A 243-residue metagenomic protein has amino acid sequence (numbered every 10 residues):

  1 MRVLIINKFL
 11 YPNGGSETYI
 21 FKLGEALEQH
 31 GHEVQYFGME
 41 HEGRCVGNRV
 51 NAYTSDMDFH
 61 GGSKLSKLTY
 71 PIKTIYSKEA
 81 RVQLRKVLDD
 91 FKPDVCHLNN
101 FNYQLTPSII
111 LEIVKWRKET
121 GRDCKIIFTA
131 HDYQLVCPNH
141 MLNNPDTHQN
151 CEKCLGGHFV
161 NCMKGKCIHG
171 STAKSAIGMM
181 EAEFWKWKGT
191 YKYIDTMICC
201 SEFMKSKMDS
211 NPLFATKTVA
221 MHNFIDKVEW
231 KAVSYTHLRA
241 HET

Functional and structural regions predicted by a protein language model:
M1-V3: Extreme N-terminal starter segment of soluble prokaryotic enzymes
N7-N13, G24-D90: N-terminal strand-loop element at the rim of the active site of nucleotide-sugar-dependent glycosyltransferases
G15-A26, C200: Conserved alpha-helical elements of sugar-nucleotide-dependent glycosyltransferases
V87-L105, C124-T129: Short N-terminal targeting/anchoring amphipathic segment
W116-K125, A215-T216: A short helix->loop->beta-strand "cap" motif at the edges of active sites that frequently abuts
Q134, N150-T196: Membrane-proximal helix-turn-helix segments that form the acceptor-binding/catalytic region of lipid-linked
F203, F224: Carbohydrate-associated surface elements
T236-T243: Conserved small/polar residues in nucleotide/adenosyl-binding loops
